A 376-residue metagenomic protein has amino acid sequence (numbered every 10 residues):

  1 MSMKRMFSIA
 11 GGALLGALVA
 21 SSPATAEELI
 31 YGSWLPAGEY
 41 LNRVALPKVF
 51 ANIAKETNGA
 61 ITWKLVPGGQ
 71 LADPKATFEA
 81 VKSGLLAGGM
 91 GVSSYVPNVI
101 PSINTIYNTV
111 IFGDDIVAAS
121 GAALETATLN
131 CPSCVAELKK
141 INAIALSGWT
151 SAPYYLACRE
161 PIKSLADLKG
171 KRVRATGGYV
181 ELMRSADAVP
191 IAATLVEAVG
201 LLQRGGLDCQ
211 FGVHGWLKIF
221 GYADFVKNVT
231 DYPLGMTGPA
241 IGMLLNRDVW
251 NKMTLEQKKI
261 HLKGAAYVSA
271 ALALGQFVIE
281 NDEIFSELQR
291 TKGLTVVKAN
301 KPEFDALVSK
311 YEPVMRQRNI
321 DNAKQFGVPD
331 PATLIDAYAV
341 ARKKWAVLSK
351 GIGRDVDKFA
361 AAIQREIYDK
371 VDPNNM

Functional and structural regions predicted by a protein language model:
M1-G11: Bacterial N-terminal signal peptides that target proteins for export
S2, A26-E27: Absolute protein N-terminus
R5, L18-V19: Intrinsic disorder/low-complexity segments
A10-L18: Bacterial N-terminal signal peptides
G11, E27-A118, I144-M376: N-terminal secretory/targeting leader peptides
A20-A26: Sec/Tat signal peptide C-region and signal peptidase I cleavage site
G113-K140: Short, solvent-exposed loop/beta-turn-alpha elements that line the ligand-binding surface or hinge of extracytoplasmic
